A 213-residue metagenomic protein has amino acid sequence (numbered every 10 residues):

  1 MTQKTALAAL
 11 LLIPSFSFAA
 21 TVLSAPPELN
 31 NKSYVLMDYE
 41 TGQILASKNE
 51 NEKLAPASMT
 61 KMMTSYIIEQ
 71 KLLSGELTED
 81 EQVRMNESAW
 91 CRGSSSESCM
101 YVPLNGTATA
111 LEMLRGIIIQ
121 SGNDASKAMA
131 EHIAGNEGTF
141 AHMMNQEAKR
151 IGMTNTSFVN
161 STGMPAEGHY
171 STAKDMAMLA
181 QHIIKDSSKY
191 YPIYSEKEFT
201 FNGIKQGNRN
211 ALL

Functional and structural regions predicted by a protein language model:
M1-L7: Bacterial N-terminal signal peptides that target proteins for export
L7-A8, S65: Short amphipathic alpha-helical "recognition" segments used for binding
L10-L11, I68: Enrichment for repetitive, rod-forming helical segments
L11-A20: Hydrophobic h-region of N-terminal signal peptides that target proteins for export in Gram-negative bacteria
A20-K174, Q181-K185: Active-site-adjacent loops and short helices of periplasmic peptidoglycan-processing enzymes
M153-T154, P165-L213: Domain-terminus/edge residues, biased toward the C-terminal soluble/receptor-binding domains of extracytoplasmic
